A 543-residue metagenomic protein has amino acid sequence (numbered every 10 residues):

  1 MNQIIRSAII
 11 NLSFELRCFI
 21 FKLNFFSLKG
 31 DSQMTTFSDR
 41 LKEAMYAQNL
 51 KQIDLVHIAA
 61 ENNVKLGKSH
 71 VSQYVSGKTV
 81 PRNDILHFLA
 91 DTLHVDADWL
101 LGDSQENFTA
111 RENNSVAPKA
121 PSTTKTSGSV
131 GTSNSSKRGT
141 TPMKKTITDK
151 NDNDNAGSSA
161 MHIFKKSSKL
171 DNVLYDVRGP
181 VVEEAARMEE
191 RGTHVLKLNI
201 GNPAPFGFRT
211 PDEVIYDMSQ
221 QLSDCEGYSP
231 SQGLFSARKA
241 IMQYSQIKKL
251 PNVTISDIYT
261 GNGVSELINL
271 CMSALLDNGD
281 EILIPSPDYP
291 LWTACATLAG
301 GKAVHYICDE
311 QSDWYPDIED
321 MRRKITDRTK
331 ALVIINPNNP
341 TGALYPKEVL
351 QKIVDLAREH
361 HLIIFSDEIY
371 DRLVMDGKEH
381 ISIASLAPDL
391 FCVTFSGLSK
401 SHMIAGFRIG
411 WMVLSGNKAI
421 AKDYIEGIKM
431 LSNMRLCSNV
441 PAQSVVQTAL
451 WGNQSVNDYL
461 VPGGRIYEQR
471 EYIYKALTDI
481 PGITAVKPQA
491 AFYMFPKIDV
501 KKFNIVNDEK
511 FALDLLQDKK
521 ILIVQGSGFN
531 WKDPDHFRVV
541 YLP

Functional and structural regions predicted by a protein language model:
N2-A59, S127: A short, Lys/Arg-rich alpha-helix, primarily the initiator
E61-P81, G102: Recognition helix of helix-turn-helix/homeodomain-like DNA-binding domains that insert into the DNA major groove
S76-D91, N107: Short, basic-rich loop-to-helix N-cap that marks the start of a DNA-contacting helix
G157, M161-G263, L270, C437 (+1 more regions): N-terminal small-domain helix-loop-helix segment of the aminotransferase-like
C225-D355, R372-L386: Conserved core of the PLP fold type I
S385-G464, Y474-A476: Conserved core segment of the aminotransferase class I/II
Q447, G463-Y474, A485-D499, D533: Conserved glycine-rich beta-strand-loop-beta hairpin in the small C-terminal domain of fold type I
F495-N504, K519-P543: Conserved PLP-binding active-site segment of the aspartate aminotransferase-like
